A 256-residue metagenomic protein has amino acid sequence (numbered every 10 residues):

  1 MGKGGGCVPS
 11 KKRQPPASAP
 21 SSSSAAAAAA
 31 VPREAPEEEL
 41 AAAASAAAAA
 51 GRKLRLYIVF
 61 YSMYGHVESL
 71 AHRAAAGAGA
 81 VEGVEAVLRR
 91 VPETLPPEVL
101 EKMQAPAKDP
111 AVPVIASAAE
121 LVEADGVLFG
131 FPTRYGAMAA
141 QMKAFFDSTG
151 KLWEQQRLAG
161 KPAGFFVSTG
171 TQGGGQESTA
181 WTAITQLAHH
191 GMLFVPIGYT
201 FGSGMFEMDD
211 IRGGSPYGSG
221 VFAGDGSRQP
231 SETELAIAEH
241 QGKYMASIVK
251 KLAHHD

Functional and structural regions predicted by a protein language model:
G2-Q155, D225-D256: N-terminal beta1-alpha1-beta2 submodule of the flavodoxin-like/Rossmannoid cofactor-binding fold
Y64, L128-F129, Y135, A159 (+3 more regions): Short glycine-rich loop/turn motifs that provide flexible caps or phosphate-binding loops at active sites
P132, M138, Q172, Q176-E177 (+1 more regions): Gly/Ser/Thr-rich beta-alpha loop segments that engage phosphate groups in nucleotides
A159-R212: Short, glycine-/small-residue-rich phosphate/pyrophosphate-handling segment
S168-Q172, S219-P230: Phosphate-binding/catalytic loops
M208-F222: Mobile gating loops/cap/lid regions near enzyme active sites that modulate substrate access
